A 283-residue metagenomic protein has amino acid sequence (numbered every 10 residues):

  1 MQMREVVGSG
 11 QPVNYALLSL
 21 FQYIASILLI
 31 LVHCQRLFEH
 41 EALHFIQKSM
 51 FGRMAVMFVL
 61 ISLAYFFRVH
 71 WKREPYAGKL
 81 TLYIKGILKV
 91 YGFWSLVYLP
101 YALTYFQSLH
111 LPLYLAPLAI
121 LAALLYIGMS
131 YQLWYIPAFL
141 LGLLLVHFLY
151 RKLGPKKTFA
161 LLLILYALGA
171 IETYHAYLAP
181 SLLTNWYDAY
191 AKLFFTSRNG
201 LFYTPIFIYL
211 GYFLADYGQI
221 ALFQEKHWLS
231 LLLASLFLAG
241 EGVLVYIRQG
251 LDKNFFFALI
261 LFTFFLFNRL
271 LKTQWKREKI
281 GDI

Functional and structural regions predicted by a protein language model:
M1-L178: Membrane-cytosol interface segments of multi-pass membrane proteins, especially ER/Golgi lipid-handling enzymes
V6, Q219-I283: Alpha-helical transmembrane segments and terminal signal-anchor/GPI-anchor hydrophobic tails, characterized by long
Q22, L60, L88-Y91, F207 (+4 more regions): Small-residue packing motifs within transmembrane alpha-helices
L37-E39, W71-E74, Y217-I220, G242-I247: Transmembrane helix-loop junctions in multi-pass membrane proteins
H44-V56, A123-A138, Y174-F207, E241-F265: Interfacial loop-to-helix transition and helix-capping segments at the boundaries of transmembrane helices
I61-V69, G142-Y150, F207-I220, T263-K272: Hydrophobic transmembrane alpha-helices
R68, L99, T173, A215 (+3 more regions): Hydrophobic alpha-helical segments of integral membrane proteins
K152-P155, Y177, S181-D188, W275-K279: Membrane interface segments of multi-pass transport proteins and intramembrane proteases
